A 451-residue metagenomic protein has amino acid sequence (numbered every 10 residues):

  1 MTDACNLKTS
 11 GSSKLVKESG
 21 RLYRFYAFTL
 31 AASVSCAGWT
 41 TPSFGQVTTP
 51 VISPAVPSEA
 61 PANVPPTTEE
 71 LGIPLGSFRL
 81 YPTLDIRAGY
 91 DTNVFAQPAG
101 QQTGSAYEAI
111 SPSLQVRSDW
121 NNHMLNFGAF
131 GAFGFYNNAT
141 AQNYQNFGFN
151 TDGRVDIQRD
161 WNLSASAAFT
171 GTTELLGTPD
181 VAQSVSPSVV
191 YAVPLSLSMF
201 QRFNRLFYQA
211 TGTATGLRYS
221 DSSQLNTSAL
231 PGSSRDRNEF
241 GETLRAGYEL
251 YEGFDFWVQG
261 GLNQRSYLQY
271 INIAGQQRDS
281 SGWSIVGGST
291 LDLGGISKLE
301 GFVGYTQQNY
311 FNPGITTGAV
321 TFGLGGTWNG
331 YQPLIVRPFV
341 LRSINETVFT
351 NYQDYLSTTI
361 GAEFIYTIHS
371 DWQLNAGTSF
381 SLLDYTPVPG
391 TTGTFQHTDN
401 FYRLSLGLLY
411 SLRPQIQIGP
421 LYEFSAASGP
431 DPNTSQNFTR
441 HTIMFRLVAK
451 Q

Functional and structural regions predicted by a protein language model:
M1-L22: N-terminal secretory signal peptides that target proteins for export/translocation
T2, A32-S33, G212: Mature extracytoplasmic/luminal segments of secretory-pathway proteins
R21-R24, T386: Short, low-complexity intrinsically disordered segments enriched in A/P/G/S/L with frequent Arg, especially at protein
Y23-F28, F44: Aromatic (phenylalanine/tyrosine) cluster motif
Y26-G38: Bacterial N-terminal signal peptides
G38-G45: Boundary at the C-terminal end of the N-terminal hydrophobic targeting segment
G45-Q451: Gram-negative and organellar
